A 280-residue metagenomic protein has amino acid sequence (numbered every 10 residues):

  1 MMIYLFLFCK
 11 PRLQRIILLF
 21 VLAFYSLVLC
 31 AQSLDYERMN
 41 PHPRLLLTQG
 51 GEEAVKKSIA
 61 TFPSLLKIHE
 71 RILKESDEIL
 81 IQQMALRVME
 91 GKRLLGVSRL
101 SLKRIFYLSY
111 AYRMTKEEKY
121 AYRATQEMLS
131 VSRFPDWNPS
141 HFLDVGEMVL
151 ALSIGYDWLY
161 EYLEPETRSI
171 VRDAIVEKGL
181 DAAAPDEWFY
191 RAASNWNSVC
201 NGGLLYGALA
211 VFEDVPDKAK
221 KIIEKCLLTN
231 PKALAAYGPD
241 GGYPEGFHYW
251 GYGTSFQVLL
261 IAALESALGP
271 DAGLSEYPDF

Functional and structural regions predicted by a protein language model:
M1-Q14: N-terminal secretory signal peptides that target proteins for export/translocation
L13-I16, L45: Positively charged, low-complexity intrinsically disordered regions
I17-L22: Sec-dependent signal peptide hydrophobic core
S26-C30: N-terminal signal peptide c-region/cleavage motif recognized by signal peptidases
Q32-R38: Cleaved targeting-peptide boundary
P41: Beta-rich carbohydrate-recognition and catalytic domains
R44-I59, L65-F280: Aromatic-lined, polymer-binding surfaces characteristic of secreted/periplasmic polysaccharide-degrading enzymes
